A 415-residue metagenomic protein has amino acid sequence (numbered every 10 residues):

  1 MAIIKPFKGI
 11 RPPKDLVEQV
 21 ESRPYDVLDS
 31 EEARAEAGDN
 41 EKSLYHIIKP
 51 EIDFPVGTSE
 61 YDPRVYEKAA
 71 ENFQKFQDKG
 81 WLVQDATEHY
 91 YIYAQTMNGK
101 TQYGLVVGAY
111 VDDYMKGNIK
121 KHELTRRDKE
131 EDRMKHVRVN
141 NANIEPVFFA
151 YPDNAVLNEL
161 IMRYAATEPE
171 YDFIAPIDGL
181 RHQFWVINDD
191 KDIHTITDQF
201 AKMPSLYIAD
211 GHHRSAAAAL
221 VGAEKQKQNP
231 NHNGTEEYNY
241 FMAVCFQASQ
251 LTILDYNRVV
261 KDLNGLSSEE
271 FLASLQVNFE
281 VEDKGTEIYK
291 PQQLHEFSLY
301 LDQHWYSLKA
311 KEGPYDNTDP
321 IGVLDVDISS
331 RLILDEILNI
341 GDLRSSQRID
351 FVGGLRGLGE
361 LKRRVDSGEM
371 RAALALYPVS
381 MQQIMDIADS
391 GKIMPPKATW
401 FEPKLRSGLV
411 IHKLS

Functional and structural regions predicted by a protein language model:
M1-S415: Surface-exposed, charge/polar-rich loops and edge strands
